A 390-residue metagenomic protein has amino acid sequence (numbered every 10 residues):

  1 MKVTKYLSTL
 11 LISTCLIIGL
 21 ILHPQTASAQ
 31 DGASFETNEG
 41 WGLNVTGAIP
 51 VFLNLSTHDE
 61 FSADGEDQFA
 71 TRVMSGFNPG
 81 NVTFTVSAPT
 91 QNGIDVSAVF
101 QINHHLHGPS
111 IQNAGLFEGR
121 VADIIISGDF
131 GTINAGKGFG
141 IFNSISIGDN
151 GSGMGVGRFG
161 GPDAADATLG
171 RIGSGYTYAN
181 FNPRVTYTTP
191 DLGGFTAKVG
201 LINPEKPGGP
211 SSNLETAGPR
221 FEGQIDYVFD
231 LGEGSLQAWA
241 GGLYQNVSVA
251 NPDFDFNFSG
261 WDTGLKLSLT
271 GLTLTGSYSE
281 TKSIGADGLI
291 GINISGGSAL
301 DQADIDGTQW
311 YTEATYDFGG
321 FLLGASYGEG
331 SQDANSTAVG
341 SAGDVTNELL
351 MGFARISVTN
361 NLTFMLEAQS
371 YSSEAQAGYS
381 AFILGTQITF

Functional and structural regions predicted by a protein language model:
M1-G32: Cleavable N-terminal export/targeting peptides
D31-S56, F69-K206, A217-P219, D226-D230 (+1 more regions): Outer membrane beta-barrel
N38-G40, R72-P79, A114-G119, Y176-N180 (+6 more regions): Transmembrane beta-barrel outer-membrane domains
V51-T57, I102-L106, F139-I141, L201-E205 (+8 more regions): Transmembrane beta-strands of outer-membrane beta-barrel pores
T83-T85, D123-S127, T186-T188, Q224-D226 (+5 more regions): Outer-membrane beta-barrel architecture
N92-V96, F130-N134, G194-A197, G232-A238 (+4 more regions): Repeated loop/turn-to-beta-strand initiation elements of outer-membrane beta-barrel proteins
G218, G223-G352: Detector for outer-membrane/organellar transmembrane beta-barrel domains, recognizing the amphipathic beta-strand
G378-F390: Outer-membrane beta-barrel "beta-signal"
